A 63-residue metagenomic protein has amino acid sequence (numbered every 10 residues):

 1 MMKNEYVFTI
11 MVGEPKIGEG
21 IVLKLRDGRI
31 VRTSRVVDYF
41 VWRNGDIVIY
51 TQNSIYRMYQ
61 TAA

Functional and structural regions predicted by a protein language model:
M1-A63: Cysteine-centric segments in proteins
